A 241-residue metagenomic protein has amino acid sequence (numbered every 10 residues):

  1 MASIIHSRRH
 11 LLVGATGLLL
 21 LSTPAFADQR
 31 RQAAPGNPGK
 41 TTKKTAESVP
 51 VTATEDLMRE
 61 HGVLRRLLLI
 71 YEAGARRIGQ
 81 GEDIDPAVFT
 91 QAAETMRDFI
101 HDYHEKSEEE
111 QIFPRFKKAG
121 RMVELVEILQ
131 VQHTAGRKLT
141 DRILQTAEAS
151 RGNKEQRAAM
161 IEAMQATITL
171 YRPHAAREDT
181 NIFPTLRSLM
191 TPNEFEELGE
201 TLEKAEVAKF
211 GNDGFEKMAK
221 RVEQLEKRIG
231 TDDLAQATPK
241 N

Functional and structural regions predicted by a protein language model:
A2-N241: Small-residue-biased structural context
